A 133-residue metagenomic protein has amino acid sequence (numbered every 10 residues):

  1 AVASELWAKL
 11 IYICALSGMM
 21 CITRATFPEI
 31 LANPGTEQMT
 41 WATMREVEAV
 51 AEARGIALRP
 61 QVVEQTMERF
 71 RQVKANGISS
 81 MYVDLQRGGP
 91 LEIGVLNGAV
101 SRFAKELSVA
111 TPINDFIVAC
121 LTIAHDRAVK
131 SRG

Functional and structural regions predicted by a protein language model:
A1-S4, D126: Short intrinsically disordered, low-complexity coil segments enriched in acidic
A3-L31, G35-E48, K74-A75: Active-site-proximal catalytic alpha-helix in oxidoreductases
E29, E37-G133: NAD(P)-dependent Rossmann-like dehydrogenase/reductase catalytic/cofactor-binding core
